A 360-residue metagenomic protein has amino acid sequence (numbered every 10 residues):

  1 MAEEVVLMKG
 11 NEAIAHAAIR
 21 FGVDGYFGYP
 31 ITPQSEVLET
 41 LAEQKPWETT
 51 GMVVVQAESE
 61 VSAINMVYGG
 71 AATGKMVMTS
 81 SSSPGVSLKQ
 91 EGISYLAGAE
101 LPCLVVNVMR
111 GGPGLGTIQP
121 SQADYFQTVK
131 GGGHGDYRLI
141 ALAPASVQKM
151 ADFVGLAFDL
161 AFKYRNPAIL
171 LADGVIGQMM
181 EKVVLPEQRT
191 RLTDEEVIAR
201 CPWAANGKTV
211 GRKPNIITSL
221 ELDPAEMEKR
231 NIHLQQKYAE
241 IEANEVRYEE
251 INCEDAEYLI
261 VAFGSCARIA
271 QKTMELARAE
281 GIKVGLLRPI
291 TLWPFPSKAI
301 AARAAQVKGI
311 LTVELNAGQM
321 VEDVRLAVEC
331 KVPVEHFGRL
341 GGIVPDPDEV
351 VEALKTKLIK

Functional and structural regions predicted by a protein language model:
V6-E43: N-terminal glycine-rich anion-binding loops that anchor highly charged ligand groups
L7-A13, Q235-Y258, Q271: Glycine-/acidic-rich phosphate or pyrophosphate-binding loops and their flanking alpha/beta elements
E36-K130, I140-F162: Thiamine diphosphate
L139-E196, G309, E349-K360: Structural signature of the thiamine diphosphate
R165-E250: Conformationally flexible catalytic loops at phosphate/diphosphate-handling active centers
R247-K283, L287, W293-A299: Redox- and metal-dependent alpha/beta enzyme cores, enriched for Fe-S-associated oxidoreductases and cofactor-handling
E314-K360: Peripheral docking tails and interdomain loops at the edges of cofactor- or intermediate-handling domains
